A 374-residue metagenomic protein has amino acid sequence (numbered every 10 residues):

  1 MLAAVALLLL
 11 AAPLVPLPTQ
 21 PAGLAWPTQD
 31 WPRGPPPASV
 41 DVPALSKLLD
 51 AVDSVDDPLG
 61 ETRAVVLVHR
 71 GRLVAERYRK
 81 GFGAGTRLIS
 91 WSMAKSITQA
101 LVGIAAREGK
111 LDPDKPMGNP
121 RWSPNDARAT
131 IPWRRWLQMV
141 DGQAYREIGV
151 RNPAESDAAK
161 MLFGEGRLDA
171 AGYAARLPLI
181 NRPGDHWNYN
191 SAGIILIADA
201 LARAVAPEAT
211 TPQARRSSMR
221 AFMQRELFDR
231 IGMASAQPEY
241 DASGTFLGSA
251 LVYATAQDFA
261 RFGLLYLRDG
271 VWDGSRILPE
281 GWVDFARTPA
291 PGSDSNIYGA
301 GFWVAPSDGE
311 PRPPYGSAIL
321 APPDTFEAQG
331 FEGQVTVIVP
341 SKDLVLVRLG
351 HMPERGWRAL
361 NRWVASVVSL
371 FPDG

Functional and structural regions predicted by a protein language model:
M1-G83, A106-L111, Q138, L168 (+2 more regions): N-terminal leader/targeting segments and the immediately adjacent pre-domain N-terminus
K47, A51, R72-R77, N152-R182 (+1 more regions): Short, charged, amphipathic alpha-helices and their helix-cap/turn boundaries
A51-E61, I104-H186: Active-site-proximal loop and beta-strand segments within enzyme catalytic domains
G71, L88-D114, W136, I197-L201 (+2 more regions): Active-site SXXK
I89, R107-A144, R176, A206-A250: Active-site helix/loop module of the DD-peptidase/beta-lactamase fold, centered on the serine-lysine SxxK catalytic
G193-A202, A250-V271, Q334-L349: Active-site-proximal alpha-helical segments within enzyme catalytic domains
M233-Y240, T288-V345: Active-site Gly/Thr loop motif
T325-G374: Structured C-terminal helix/loop/strand segments within mature extracytoplasmic catalytic/sensor domains
